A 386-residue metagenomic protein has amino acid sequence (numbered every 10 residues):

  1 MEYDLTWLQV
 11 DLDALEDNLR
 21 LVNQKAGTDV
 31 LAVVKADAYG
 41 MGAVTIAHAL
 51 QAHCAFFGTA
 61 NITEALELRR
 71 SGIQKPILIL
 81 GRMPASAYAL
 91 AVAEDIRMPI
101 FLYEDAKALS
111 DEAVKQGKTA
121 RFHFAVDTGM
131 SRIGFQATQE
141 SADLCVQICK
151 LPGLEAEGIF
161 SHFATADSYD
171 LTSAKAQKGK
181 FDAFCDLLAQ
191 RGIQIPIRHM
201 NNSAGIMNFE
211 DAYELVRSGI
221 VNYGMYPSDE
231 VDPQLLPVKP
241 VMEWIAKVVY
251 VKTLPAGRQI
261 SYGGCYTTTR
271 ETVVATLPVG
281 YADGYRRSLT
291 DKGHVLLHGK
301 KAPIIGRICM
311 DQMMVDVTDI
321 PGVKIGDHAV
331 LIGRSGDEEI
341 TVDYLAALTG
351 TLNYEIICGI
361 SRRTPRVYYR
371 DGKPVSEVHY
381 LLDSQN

Functional and structural regions predicted by a protein language model:
M1-E16, E64, M83-A85, F101-A108 (+3 more regions): Active-site anion/phosphate-binding pocket segments in diverse small-molecule metabolic enzymes
E2, T6-Q9, A14-D17, G27-H199: Active-site-proximal beta-alpha core segment in soluble small-molecule metabolic enzymes
